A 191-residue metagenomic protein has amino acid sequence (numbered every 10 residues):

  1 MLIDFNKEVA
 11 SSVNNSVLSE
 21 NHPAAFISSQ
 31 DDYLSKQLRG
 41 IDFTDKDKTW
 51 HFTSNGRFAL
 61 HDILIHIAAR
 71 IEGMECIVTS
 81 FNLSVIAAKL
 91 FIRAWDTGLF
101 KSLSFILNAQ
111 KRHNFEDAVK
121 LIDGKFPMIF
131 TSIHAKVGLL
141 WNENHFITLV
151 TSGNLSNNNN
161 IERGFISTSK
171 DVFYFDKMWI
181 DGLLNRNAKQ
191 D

Functional and structural regions predicted by a protein language model:
M1-D191: PLD/PLD-like phosphodiesterase catalytic module centered on the HKD motif
